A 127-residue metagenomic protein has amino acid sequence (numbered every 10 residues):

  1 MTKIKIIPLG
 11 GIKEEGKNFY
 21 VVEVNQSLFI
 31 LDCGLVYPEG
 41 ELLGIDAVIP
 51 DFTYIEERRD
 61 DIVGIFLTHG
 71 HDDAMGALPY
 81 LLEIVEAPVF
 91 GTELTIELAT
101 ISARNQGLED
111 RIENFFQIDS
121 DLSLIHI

Functional and structural regions predicted by a protein language model:
T2-K5: Extreme N-terminal starter segment of soluble prokaryotic enzymes
I12-K17, S27-L67, G76-E86, G91 (+2 more regions): Pre-active-site segment of Zn-dependent metallo-hydrolases
V22-N25: Active-site beta-strand termini and strand-to-loop segments that position acidic
D73: Hydrophobic/small residue at the entry helix of a nucleotide-binding pocket
N114-S120: Short acidic-hydrophobic, aromatic-tinged amphipathic segments that line or gate anion-handling sites
I125-I127: Conserved small/polar residues in nucleotide/adenosyl-binding loops
